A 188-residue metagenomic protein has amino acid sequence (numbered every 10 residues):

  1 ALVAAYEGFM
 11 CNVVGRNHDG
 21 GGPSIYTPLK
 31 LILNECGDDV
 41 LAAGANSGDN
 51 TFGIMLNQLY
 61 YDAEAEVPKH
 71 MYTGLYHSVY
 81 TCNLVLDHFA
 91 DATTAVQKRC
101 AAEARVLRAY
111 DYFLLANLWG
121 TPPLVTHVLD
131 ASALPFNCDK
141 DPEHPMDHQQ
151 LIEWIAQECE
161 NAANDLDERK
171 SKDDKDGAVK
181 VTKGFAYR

Functional and structural regions predicted by a protein language model:
A1, D167, K183-R188: Short, intrinsically disordered, charge-balanced linker/junction segments flanking boundaries in proteins
A1-E103, Y112-E153, Q157, E168-K175: Short acidic-aromatic linear motifs embedded in glycine-rich loops, typified by GG[WY][YF]DAGD(H) and related
A163-N164: Amphipathic alpha-helical segments of tetratricopeptide repeats
K172-T182, R188: Ligand/substrate-recognition segments at binding pockets and active sites
